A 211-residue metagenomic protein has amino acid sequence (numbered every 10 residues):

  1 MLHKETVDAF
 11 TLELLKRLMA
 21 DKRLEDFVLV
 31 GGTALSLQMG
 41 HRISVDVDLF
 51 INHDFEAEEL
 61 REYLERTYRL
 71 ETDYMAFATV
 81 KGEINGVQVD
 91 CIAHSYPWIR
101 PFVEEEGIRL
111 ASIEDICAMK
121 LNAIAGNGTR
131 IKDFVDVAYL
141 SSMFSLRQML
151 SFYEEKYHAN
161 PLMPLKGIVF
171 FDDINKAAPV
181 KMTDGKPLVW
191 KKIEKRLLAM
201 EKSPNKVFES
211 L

Functional and structural regions predicted by a protein language model:
M1-L211: Compositionally biased terminal segments of proteins
